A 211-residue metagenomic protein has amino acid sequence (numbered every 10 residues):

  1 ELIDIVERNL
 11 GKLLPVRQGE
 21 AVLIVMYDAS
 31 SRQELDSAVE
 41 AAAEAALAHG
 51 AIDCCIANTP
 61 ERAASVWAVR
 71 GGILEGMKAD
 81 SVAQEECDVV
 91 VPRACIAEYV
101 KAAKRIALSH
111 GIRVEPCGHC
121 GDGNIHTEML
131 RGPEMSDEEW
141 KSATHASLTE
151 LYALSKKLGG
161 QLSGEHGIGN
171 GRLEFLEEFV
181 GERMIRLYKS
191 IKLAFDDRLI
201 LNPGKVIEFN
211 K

Functional and structural regions predicted by a protein language model:
E1-K211: Noncatalytic alpha-helical scaffold of FAD-dependent oxidoreductases
